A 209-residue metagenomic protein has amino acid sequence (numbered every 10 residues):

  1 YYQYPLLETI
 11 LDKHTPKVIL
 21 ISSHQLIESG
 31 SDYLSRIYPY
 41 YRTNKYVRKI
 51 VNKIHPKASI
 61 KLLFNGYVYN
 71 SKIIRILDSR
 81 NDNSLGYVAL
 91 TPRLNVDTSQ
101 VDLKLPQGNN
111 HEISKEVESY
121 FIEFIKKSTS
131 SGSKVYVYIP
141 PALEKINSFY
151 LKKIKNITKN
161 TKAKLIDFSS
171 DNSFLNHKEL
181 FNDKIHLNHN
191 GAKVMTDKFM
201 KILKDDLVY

Functional and structural regions predicted by a protein language model:
Y1, I113-V117, L143-Y150: Acidic-and-aromatic substrate-binding clefts and catalytic sites of carbohydrate-active enzymes
Y1, Q25-S29, A142-K145, D171-S173: Solvent-exposed loop/turn segments at secondary-structure junctions within structured extracellular/periplasmic domains
Y1-Y41: Conserved SGNH/GDSL esterase-like catalytic core that processes O-acyl groups on lipids and polysaccharides
P5-E8, E118-F124, F149-K152: Alpha-helical scaffolding within the catalytic cores of extracellular/periplasmic polymer-degrading hydrolases
T15-V18, S130-Y136, T161-K164: Loop/turn elements at helix/coil->beta-strand transitions in domains of secreted/extracellular proteins
S23, L34-S131: Secreted/periplasmic serine-hydrolase-like ester/acetyl group-modifying domain
G108-S114, Y138-E144, F181-H186: Second-shell loop/turn segments in exported
K152-Y209: C-terminal regions of proteins
